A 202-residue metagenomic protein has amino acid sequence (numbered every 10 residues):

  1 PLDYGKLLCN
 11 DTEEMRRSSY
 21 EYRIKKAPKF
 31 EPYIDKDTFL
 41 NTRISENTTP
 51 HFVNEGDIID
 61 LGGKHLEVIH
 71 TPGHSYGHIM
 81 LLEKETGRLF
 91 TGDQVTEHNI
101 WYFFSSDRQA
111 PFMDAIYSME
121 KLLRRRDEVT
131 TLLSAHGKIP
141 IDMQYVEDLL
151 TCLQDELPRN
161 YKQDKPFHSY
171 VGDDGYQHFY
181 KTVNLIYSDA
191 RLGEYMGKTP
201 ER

Functional and structural regions predicted by a protein language model:
P1-I58, C152-R159, V171: Active-site HxH/HxHxD metal-binding segment of metal-dependent hydrolases
D3-N10, N99-F104, F167: Short, charged, surface-exposed secondary-structure boundary motifs
T12-E14, E31-Y33, E120-R202: Accessory terminal helices/loops
Y20-R23, G92-V95, D114-Y117, E156-N160: Glycine-rich loops and low-complexity Gly/Arg-rich segments that provide flexible linkers or classic glycine-based
F30, F39, F52, F90 (+7 more regions): Phenylalanine-focused residue identity feature
T42-I44, H65-P72, Y76-L149: Metallo-beta-lactamase
H51-F52, D57-I58, K64, H70-G73: Charge-patterned, long linear interaction tracts outside catalytic cores
I59-D60, R124: Short amphipathic alpha-helix with an adjacent loop that forms part of the alpha/beta core around
